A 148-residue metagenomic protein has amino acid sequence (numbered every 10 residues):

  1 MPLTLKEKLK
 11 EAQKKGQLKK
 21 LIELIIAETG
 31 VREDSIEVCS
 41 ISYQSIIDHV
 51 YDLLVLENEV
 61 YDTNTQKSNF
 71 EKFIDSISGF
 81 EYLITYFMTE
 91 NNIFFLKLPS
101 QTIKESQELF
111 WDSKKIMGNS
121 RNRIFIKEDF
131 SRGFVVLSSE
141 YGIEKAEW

Functional and structural regions predicted by a protein language model:
M1-Y141, E147-W148: Structured alpha/beta or helical-core interaction and ligand-binding surfaces enriched in interleaved
